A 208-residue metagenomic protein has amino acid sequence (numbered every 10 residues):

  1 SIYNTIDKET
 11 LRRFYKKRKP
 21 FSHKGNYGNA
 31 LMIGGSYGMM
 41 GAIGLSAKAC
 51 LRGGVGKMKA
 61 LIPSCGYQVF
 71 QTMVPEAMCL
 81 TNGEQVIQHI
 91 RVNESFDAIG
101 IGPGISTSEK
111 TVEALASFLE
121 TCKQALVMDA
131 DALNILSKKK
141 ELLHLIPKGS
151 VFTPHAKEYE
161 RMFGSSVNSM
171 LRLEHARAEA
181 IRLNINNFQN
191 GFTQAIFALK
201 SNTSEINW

Functional and structural regions predicted by a protein language model:
S1-L126, N134-V151, A156-W208: Small-residue (G/A/S/T)-rich helix-start motifs and N-terminal tracts that mark the onset
